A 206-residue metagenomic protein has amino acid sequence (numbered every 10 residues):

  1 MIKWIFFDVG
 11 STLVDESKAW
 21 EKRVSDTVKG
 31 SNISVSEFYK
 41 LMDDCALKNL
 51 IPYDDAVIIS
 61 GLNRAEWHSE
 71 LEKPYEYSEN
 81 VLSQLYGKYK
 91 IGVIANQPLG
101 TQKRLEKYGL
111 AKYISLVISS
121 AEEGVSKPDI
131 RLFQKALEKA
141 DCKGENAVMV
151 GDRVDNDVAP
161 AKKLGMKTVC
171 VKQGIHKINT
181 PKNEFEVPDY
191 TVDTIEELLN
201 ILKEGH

Functional and structural regions predicted by a protein language model:
M1-G87, P98-K103: N-terminal helical cap/lid subdomain that shapes the substrate entry/recognition surface in HAD-like hydrolases
M1-I5, I59-L62, E79, S83 (+1 more regions): Asp-based, Mg2+/Mn2+-dependent phosphohydrolase catalytic module
